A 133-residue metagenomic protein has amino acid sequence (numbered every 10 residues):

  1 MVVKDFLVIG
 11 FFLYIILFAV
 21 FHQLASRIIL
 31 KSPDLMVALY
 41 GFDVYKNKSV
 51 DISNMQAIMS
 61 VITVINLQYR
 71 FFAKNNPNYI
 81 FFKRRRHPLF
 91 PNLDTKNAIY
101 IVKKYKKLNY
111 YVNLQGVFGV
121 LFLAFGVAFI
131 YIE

Functional and structural regions predicted by a protein language model:
M1-F6: Short, strongly hydrophobic alpha-helical membrane anchors
I9-D34, I52-F71: Hydrophobic alpha-helical membrane-embedded segments
L13-F21, Q115-F125: Membrane-embedded alpha-helical transmembrane segments of multi-pass integral membrane proteins
V37-K46, F129-Y131: Cytosolic/matrix-facing juxtamembrane and C-terminal tails of multi-pass cellular membrane proteins
G41-K96: Membrane-proximal soluble regions of multi-pass membrane proteins
Q56, K96-L121: Loop-to-transmembrane boundary segments
L123-E133: Juxtamembrane boundary at the C-terminal end of a transmembrane helix
